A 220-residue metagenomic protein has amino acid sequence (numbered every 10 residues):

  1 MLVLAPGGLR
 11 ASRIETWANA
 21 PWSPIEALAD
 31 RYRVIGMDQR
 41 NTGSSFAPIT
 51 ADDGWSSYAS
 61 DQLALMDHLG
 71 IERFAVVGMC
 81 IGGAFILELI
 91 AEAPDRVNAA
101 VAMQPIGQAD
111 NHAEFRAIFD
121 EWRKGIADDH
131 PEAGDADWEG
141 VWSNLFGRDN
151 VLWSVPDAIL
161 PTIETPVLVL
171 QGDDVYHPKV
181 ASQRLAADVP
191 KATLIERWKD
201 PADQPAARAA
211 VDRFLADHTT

Functional and structural regions predicted by a protein language model:
M1-F46: Conserved HGGG/HGGXW glycine-rich cap/lid loop of the alpha/beta-hydrolase fold
D38-T42, I106, W198-D200: Short beta-to-alpha linker loops that shape the active-site pocket of alpha/beta-hydrolase fold enzymes
S57-F74: Conserved acidic catalytic loop of the alpha/beta-hydrolase fold
E72-Q108: Conserved hydrolase catalytic core segment
P131-A158: Hydrophobic, aromatic-rich cap/lid helix
I163, V169-Q171: Short beta-strand/loop motif that positions the catalytic acidic residue of the alpha/beta-hydrolase fold
V175-A181: Conserved alpha/beta-hydrolase "acid-adjacent" motif
A192-T220: Catalytic active-site module of serine/aspartate enzymes centered on a nucleophile-bearing elbow/loop
